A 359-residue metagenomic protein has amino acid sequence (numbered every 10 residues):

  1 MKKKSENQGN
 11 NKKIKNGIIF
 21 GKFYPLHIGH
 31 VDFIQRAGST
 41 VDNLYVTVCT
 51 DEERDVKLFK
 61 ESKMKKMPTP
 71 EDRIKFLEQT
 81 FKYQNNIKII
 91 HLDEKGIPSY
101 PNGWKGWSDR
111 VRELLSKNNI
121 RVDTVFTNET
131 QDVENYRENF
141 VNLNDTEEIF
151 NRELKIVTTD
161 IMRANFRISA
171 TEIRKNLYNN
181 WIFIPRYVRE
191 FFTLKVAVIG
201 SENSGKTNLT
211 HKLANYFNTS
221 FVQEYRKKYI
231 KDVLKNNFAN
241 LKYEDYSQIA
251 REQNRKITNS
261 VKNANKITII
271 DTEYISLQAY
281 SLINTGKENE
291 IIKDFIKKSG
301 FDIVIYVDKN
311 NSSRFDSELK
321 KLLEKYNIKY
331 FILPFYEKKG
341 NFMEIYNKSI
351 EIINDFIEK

Functional and structural regions predicted by a protein language model:
M1-L194: Nucleotidyltransferase catalytic core that binds NTPs
K4, S317-K359: NTP-dependent small-molecule kinase module
K63-T80, A239-A264: Short, structured active-site "lid" loops
R112-N118, E273-L322: ATP-dependent NMP and nucleoside kinases share a basic, alpha-helical "lid"
V198: Hydrophobic anchor at the beta1->P-loop junction of P-loop NTPases
E202: The conserved Walker
G205: Conserved glycine(s) of the Walker
H211, N215-T258: Conserved substrate/cofactor phosphate-moiety recognition/catalytic segment in nucleotide-dependent phosphotransferases
